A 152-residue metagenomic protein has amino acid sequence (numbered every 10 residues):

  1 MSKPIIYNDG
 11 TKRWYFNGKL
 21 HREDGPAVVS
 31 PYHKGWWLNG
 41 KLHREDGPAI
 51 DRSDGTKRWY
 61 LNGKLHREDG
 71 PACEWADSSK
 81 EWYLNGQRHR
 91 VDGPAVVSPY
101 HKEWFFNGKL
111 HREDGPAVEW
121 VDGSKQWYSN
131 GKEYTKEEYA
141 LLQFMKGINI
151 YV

Functional and structural regions predicted by a protein language model:
M1-V152: Glycine/tyrosine- and acidic-biased, solvent-exposed loop/turn segments at the edges of beta-strands
